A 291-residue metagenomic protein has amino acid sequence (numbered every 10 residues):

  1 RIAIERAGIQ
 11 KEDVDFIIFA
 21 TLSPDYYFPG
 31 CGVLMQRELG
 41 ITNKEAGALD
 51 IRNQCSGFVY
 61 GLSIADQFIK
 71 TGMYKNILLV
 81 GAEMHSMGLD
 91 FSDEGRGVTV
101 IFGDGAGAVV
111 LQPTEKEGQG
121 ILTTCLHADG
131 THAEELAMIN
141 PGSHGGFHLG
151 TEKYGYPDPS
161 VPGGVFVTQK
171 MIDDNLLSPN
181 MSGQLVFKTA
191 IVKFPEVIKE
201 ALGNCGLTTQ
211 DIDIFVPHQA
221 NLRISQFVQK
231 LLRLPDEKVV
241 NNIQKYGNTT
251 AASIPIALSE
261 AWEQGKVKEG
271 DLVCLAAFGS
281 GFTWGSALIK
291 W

Functional and structural regions predicted by a protein language model:
R1-D15, G145-D211, I224-L232, A257 (+2 more regions): Conserved active-site "lid/cap" helical segment
R1-V59, V197, A201-Q226: Conserved beta-ketoacyl condensing-enzyme motif
G8, L39-G40, Q67, P113-K116 (+1 more regions): Short loop segments at secondary-structure junctions
E12-A20, A46-D50, Y74-A82, L122-C125 (+3 more regions): Beta-strand segments within the central parallel beta-sheet cores of soluble alpha/beta enzyme folds
L22-I77, A82, K230-L258: Conserved catalytic cysteine-centered active-site region of acyl-thioester-dependent Claisen-condensing enzymes
D25-L34, L79-V98, T123-L149, A220-K230 (+1 more regions): Active-site-adjacent elements of ketosynthase-type condensing enzymes
L62-H132, L258-W291: Conserved beta-strand-centric core segments of catalytic alpha/beta enzyme folds
D93-K188, V192, E196, W291: Condensing-enzyme catalytic core mediating Claisen C-C bond formation in acyl metabolism
